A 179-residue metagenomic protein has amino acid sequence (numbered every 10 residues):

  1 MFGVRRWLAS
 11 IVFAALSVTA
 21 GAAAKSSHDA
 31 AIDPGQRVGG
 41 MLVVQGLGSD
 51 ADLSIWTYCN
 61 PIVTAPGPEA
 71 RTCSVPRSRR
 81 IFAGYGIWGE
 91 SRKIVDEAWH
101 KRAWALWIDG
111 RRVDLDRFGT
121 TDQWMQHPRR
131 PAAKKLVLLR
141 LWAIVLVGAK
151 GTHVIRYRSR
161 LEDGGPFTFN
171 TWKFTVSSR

Functional and structural regions predicted by a protein language model:
M1-A9: Bacterial N-terminal signal peptides that target proteins for export
S10-T19: Bacterial N-terminal signal peptides
K25-P76: Short, compositionally biased P/S/T/A/G/V-rich stretches that sit at domain boundaries
S54-W104: Contiguous beta-strand segments within globular domains
R92-M125: Extended low-complexity, serine/threonine- and proline-enriched intrinsically disordered segments
M125-W142: Aromatic sugar-binding surface patches on proteins that engage polysaccharides or sugar-phosphate polymers
A143-E162: Internal, hydrophobic beta-strand segments that form the core of beta-sheet-rich folds
L161-R179: Extended, polar beta-sheet/loop recognition surfaces of beta-rich domains that mediate binding to diverse ligands
